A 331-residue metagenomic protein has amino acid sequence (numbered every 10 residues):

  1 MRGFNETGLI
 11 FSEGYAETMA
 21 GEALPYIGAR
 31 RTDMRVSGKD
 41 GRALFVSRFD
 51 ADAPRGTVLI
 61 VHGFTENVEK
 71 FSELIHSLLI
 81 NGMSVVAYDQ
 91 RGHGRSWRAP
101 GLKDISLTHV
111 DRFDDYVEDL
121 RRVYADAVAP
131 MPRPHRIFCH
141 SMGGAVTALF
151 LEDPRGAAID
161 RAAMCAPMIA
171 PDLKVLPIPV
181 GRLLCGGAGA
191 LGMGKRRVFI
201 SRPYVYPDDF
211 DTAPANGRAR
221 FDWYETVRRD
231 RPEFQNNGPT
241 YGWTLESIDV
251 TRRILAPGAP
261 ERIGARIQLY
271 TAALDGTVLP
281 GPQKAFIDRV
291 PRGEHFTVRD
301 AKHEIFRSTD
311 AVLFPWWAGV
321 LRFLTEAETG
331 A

Functional and structural regions predicted by a protein language model:
M1-S37, L44-F49: An N-terminal hydrophobic leader/cap segment in hydrolases
R55, G63-E66, M142: Active-site glycine-rich loops that stabilize anionic/oxyanionic intermediates across multiple enzyme folds
V68, I75-D104: Conserved alpha/beta-hydrolase
L107-V128: Alpha/beta-hydrolase active-site loop
T147-Q235: Alpha/beta-hydrolase-fold enzymes
I263, L269-T271, D275: Short beta-strand/loop motif that positions the catalytic acidic residue of the alpha/beta-hydrolase fold
G276-P282: Conserved alpha/beta-hydrolase "acid-adjacent" motif
G293-E294, V298-A331: Catalytic active-site module of serine/aspartate enzymes centered on a nucleophile-bearing elbow/loop
